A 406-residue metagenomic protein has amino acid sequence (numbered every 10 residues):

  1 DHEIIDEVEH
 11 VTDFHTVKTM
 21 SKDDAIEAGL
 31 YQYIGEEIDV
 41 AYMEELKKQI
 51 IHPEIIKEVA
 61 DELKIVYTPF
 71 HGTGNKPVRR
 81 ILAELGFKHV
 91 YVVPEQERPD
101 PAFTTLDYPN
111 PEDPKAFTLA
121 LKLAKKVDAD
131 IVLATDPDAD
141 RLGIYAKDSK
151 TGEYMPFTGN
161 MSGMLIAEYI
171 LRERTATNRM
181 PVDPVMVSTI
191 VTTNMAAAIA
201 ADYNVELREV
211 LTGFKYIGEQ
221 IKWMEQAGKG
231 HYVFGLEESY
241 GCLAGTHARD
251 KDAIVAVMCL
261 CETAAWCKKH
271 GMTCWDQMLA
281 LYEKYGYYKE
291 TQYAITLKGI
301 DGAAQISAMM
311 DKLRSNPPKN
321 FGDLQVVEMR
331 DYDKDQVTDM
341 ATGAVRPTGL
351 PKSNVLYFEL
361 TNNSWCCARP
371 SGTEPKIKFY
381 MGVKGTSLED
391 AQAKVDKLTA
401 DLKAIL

Functional and structural regions predicted by a protein language model:
D1-T118, L123-A124: Gly/Ser/Thr-enriched, mixed-charge loops and adjacent short helices that form phosphate/oxyanion-binding elements
D1-T19, N160-P184, S188-A197, A253: Glycine-rich phosphate-binding loop plus the immediately following alpha-helix
H2-D6, H10, V40, E44 (+8 more regions): Residues on a specific face of well-ordered alpha-helices
P69-N75, A139-R141, V191-N194, I300 (+1 more regions): Gly/Ser/Thr-rich loops at beta-strand to alpha-helix junctions that form or flank small-molecule/cofactor-binding
T73, P77, I81-R98, T105-D107 (+9 more regions): Non-catalytic terminal/interface segments that mediate subunit docking, oligomerization, and allosteric communication
K125, A129-I131, E153-M155, E173-R369 (+3 more regions): Phosphate-binding and adjacent anionic-ligand microenvironments
D140-N160, A196: Short Gly/Thr/Asp-enriched flexible loops that form oxyanion-binding sites at enzyme active sites
